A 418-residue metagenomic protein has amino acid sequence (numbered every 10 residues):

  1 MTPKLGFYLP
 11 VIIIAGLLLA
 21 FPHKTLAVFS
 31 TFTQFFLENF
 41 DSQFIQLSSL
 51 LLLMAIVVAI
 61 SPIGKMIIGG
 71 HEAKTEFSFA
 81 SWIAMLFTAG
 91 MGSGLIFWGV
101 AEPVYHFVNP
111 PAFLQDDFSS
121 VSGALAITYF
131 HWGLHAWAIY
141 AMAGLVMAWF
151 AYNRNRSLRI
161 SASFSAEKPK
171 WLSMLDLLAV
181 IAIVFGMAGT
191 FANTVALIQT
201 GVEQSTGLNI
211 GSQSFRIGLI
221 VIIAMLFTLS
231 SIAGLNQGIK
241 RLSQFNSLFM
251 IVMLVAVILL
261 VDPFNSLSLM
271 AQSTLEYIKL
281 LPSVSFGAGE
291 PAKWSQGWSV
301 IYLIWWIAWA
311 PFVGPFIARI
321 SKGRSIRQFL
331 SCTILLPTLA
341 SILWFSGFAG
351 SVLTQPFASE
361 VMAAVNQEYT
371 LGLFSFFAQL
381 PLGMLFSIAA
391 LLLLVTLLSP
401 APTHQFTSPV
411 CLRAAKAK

Functional and structural regions predicted by a protein language model:
M1-F118, V255, L259: N-terminal alpha-helical transmembrane segments of multi-pass membrane transport and channel/translocase proteins
T2-F7, K65-A84, F264, S268 (+3 more regions): C-terminal membrane-solvent junction of multi-pass transporters and transport-like membrane proteins
T2-L19, L52-V57, M91-L95, F130-A196 (+4 more regions): Helix-loop-helix module between adjacent transmembrane segments
T2-P3, L37-D41, H71-A89, G123-L134 (+5 more regions): Transmembrane-helix boundary/entry motifs in multi-pass membrane transporters
L19-F29, V100-F113, T190-Q199, S266-M270 (+1 more regions): Membrane-helix interface motif
K24-L37, I56-E76, A124-H131, V146-I160 (+3 more regions): Membrane-water interface regions at transmembrane-helix termini and the short interhelical loops of multi-pass membrane
A55-V58, I68, E72-L158, S331-I334 (+3 more regions): Membrane-interface helix-loop-helix modules in multi-pass membrane proteins
K170-M174, A179-R324, S331, L336 (+3 more regions): Membrane-embedded translocation segments of transport machinery
